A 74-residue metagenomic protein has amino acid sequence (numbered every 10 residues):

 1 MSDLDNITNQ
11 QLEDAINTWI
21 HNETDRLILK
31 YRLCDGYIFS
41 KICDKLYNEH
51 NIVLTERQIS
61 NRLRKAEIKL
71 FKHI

Functional and structural regions predicted by a protein language model:
M1-Q11: Acidic, proline/glycine-rich intrinsically disordered inter-domain spacer in sigma factors
Q11-H21: Short amphipathic alpha-helical boundary/capping segments
I20-Y37: Short amphipathic alpha helix immediately N-terminal
L33-C34, Y47, R64: Short amphipathic alpha-helical surface patches that mediate protein-protein
S40, L46-N61: Short, basic interhelical loop/turn and adjoining N-cap of the next helix at nucleic-acid- or acidic-partner-contacting
R62-I74: C-terminal flanking helix
